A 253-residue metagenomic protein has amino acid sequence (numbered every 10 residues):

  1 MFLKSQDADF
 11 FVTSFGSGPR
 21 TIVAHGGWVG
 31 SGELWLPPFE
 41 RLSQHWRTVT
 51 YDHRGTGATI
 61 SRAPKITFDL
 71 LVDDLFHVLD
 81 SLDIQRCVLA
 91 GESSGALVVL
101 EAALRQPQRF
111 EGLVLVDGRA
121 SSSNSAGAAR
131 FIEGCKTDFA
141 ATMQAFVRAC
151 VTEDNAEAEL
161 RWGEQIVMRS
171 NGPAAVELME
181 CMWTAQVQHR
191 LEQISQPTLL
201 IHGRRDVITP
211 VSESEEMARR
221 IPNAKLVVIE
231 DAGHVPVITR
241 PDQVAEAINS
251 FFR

Functional and structural regions predicted by a protein language model:
M1-D9: N-terminal cap/lid segment of alpha/beta-hydrolase-fold proteins
A8-P64: Conserved HGGG/HGGXW glycine-rich cap/lid loop of the alpha/beta-hydrolase fold
L36-E40, V49-A90, S94, E246: Active-site loop/oxyanion-hole signature of alpha/beta-hydrolase fold enzymes
L97-R105, F110-F139: Flexible "cap/lid" loop of the alpha/beta hydrolase fold
S123-A126, G134-E192: Conserved alpha/beta-hydrolase catalytic His-Asp/Glu region
I194, L200-H202, D206: Short beta-strand/loop motif that positions the catalytic acidic residue of the alpha/beta-hydrolase fold
V207-E213: Conserved alpha/beta-hydrolase "acid-adjacent" motif
A224-R253: Catalytic active-site module of serine/aspartate enzymes centered on a nucleophile-bearing elbow/loop
